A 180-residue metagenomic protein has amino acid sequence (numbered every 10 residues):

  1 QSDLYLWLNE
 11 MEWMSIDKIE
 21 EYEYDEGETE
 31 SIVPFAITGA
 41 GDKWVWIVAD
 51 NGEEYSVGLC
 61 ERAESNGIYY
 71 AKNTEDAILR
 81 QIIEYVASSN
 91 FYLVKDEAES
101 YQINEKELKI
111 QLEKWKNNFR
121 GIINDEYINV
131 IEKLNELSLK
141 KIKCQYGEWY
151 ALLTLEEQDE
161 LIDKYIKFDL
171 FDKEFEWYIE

Functional and structural regions predicted by a protein language model:
Q1-E53, I110-E180: A surface-exposed partner-binding patch
E23, G27, R62-Y70, S100-I103: Conserved aromatic-histidine-acidic binding/catalytic patches
Y55-D96: Compact, glycine/acidic-enriched structural inserts
N90-Q111: Charged, amphipathic alpha-helical linkers/stalks
